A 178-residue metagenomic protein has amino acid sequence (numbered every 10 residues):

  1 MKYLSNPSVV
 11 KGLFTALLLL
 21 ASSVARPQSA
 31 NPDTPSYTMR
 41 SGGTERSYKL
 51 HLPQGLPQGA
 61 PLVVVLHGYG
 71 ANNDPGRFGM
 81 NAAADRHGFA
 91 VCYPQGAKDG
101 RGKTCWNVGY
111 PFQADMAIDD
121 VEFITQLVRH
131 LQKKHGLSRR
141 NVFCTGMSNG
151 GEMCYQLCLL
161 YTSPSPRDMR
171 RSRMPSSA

Functional and structural regions predicted by a protein language model:
K2, P53, M174-P175: Generic structural signal for alpha-helix starts
K2-L13: Bacterial N-terminal signal peptides that target proteins for export
V9-V10, V24, M169, M174: Short hydrophobic transmembrane-like helices used for membrane targeting/insertion
L17-R26: Hydrophobic h-region of N-terminal signal peptides that target proteins for export in Gram-negative bacteria
Q28-T34: Cleaved targeting-peptide boundary
P35-F143, E152-Q156: Serine-hydrolase catalytic machinery in alpha/beta-hydrolase-like enzymes
G146-M147: Conserved alpha/beta-hydrolase "nucleophile elbow" surrounding the catalytic nucleophile
Y161-A178: Single conserved hydrophobic/aromatic residue that forms the stacking wall/gate of nucleotide- or nucleobase-binding
